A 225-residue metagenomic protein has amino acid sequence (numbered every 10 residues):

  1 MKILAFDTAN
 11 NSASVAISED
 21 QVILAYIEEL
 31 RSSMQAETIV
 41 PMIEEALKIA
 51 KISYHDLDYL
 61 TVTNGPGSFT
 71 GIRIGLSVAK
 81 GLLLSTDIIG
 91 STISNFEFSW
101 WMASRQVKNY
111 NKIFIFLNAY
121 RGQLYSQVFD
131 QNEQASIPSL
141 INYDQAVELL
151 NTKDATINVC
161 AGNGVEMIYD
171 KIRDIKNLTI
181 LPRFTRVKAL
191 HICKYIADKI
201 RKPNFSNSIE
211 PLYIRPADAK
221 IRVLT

Functional and structural regions predicted by a protein language model:
M1-N64: N-terminal beta-alpha supersecondary unit
V22, R31, I89-R186, Y213 (+1 more regions): Surface "functional belts" at beta-alpha junctions
L30-T38, F69, R73, S77 (+1 more regions): Residues at secondary-structure transition points
A46-A50, S85, A103, A189-K202: Stable alpha-helical structural segments in soluble proteins, enriched in small hydrophobic residues
I49-H55, L84-I93, K108-N111, N204: Phosphate-handling active-site elements
Y59-N95: DPxDG-like acidic metal-binding loop motif
I180-T225: Acyltransferase
